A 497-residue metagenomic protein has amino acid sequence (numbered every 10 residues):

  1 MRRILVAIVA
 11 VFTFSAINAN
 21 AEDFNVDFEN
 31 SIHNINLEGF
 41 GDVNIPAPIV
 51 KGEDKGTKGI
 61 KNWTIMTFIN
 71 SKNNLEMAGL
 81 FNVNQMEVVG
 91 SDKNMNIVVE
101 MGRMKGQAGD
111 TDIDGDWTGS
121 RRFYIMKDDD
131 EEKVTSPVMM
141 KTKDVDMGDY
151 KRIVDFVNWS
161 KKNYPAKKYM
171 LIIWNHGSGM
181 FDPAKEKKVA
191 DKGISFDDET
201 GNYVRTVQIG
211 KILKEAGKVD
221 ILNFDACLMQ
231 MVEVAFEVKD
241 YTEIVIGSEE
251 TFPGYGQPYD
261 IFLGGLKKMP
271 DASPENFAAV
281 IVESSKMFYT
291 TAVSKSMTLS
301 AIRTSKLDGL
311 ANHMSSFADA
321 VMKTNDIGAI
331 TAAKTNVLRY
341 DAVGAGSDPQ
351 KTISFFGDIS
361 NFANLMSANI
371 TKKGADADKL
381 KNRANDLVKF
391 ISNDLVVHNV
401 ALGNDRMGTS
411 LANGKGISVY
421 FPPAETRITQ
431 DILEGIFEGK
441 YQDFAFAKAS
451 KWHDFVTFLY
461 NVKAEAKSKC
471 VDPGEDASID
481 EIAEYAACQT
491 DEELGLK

Functional and structural regions predicted by a protein language model:
M1-I4: Positively charged n-region of N-terminal signal peptides that target proteins for export
V6-S15: Bacterial N-terminal signal peptides
I17-A21: Sec/Tat signal peptide C-region and signal peptidase I cleavage site
E22-A166: N-terminal extension/subdomain marker
D23-K58, E186-K497: Terminal, contiguous helix-loop blocks that mediate binding/assembly
T64-F68, N96-M101, Y169-I173, D220-F224 (+2 more regions): Structural recognition of the beta-strand scaffold that forms the well-ordered cores of secreted hydrolase catalytic
K72-L75, G177-M180, P253, T426-R427: Short acidic, S/G/P-rich loop/turn micro-motifs used as interaction or catalytic elements
G102-G217, A226-C227, V232, E249-E250 (+1 more regions): Catalytic-core segments of thiol-dependent peptidases
